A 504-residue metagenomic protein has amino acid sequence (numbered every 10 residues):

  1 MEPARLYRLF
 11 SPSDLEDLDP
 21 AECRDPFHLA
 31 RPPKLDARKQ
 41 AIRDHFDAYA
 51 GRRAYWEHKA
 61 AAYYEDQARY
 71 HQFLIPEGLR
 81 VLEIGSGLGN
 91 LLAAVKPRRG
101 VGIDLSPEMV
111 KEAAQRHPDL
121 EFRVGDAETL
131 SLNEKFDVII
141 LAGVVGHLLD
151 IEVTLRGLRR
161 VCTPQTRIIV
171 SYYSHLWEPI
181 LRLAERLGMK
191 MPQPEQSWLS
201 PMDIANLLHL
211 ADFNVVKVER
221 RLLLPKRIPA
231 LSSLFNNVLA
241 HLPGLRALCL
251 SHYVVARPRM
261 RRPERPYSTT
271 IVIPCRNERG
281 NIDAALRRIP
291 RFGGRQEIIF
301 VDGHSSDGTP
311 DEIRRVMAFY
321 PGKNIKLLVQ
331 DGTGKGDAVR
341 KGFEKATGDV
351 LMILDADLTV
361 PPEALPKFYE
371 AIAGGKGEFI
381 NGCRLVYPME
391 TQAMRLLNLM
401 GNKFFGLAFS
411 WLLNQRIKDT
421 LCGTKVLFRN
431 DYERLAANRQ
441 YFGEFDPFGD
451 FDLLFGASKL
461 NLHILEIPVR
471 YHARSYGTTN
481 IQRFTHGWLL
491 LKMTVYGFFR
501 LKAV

Functional and structural regions predicted by a protein language model:
A4, N236-T269, I273, E278-G280 (+2 more regions): Hydrophobic helical membrane-anchoring modules
F10-E77, P229, V238-L239: Conserved class I S-adenosyl-L-methionine
G87-E128: Class I SAM-dependent methyltransferase SAM/SAH-binding core
E152-P164: A short glycine-rich, Lys/Arg-flanked "PGG" loop and its adjoining helix->strand segment in the class I
Q165-Y172: Conserved beta-strand signature within the Rossmann-like core of class I S-adenosyl-L-methionine
W177-S197, Q330-K345, P362-G443, P447 (+1 more regions): Acceptor/aglycone-binding surface of glycosyltransferases and processive sugar-polymer synthases
D302-D311: A conserved acidic beta->alpha catalytic loop
L351: Short aromatic/hydrophobic "clamp" motif used to bind/position activated sugar donors
